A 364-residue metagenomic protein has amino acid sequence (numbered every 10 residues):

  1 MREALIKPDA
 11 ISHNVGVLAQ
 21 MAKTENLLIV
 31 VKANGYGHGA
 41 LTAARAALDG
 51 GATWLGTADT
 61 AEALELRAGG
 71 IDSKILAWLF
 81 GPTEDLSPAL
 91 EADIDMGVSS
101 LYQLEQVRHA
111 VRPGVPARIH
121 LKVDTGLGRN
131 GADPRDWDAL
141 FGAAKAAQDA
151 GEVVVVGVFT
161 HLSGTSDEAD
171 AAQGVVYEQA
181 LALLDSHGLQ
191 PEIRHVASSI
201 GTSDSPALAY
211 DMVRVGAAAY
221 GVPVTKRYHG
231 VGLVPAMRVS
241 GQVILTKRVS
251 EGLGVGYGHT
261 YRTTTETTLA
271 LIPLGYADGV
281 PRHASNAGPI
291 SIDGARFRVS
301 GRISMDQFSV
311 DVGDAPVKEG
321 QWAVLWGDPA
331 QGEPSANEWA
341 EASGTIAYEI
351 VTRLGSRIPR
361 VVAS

Functional and structural regions predicted by a protein language model:
M1-G16, Q20, A61-E62, G81-T83 (+3 more regions): Active-site anion/phosphate-binding pocket segments in diverse small-molecule metabolic enzymes
R2-I6, A10-S12, K23-H195: Active-site-proximal beta-alpha core segment in soluble small-molecule metabolic enzymes
